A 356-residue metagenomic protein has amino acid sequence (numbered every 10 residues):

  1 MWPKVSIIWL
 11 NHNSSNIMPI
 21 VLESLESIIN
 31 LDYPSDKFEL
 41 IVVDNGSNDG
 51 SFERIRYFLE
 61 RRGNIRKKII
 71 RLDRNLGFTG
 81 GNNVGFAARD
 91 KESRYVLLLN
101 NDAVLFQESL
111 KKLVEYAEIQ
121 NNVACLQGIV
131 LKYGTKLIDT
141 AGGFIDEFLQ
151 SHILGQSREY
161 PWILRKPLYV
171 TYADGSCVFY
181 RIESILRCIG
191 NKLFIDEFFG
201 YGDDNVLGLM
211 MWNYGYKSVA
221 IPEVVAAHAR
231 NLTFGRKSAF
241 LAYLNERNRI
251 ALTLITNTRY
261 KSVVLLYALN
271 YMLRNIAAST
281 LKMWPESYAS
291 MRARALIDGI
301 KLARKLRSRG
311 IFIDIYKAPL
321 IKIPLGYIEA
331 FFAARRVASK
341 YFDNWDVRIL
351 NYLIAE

Functional and structural regions predicted by a protein language model:
S14-L31: Short, well-formed alpha-helical segments that are part of the catalytic scaffolds of diverse glycosyltransferases
N16, S27, D44-E53, R74: A conserved acidic beta->alpha catalytic loop
R71-K91: Glycine-rich, basic loop-to-helix element that forms the pyrophosphate-binding segment of sugar-nucleotide handling
E92-V104: Short beta-strand-to-loop acidic/aromatic patch adjacent to the donor-nucleotide binding site
V104-D146: Conserved donor NDP-sugar-binding/catalytic core segment of glycosyltransferases
D146-V170: Short, flexible, basic/aromatic active-site loop/helix in glycosyltransferases
T171-I189, L193-V225: A short, conserved alpha-helix in the catalytic core of glycosyltransferases
K217-I323: Active-site-adjacent helix/loop segment of glycosyltransferases that harbors family-specific signature motifs
